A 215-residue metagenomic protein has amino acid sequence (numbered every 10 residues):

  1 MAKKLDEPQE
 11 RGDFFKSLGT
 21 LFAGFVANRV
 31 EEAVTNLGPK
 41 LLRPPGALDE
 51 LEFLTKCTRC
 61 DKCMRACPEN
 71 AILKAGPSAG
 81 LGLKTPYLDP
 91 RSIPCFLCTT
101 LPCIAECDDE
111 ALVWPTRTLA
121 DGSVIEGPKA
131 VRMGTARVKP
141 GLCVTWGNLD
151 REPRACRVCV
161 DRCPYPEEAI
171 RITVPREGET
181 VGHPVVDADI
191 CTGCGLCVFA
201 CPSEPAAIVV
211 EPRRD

Functional and structural regions predicted by a protein language model:
M1-D215: Non-ligating segments of multi-cofactor redox enzymes
